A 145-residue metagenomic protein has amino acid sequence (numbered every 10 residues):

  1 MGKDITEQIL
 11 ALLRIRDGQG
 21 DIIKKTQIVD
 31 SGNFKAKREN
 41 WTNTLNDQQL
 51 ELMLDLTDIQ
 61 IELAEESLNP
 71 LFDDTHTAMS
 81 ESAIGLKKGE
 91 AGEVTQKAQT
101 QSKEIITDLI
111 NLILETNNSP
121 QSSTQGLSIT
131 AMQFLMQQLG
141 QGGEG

Functional and structural regions predicted by a protein language model:
M1-G145: Mature extracytoplasmic or organellar-lumen-exposed domains after removal of signal/transit peptides
